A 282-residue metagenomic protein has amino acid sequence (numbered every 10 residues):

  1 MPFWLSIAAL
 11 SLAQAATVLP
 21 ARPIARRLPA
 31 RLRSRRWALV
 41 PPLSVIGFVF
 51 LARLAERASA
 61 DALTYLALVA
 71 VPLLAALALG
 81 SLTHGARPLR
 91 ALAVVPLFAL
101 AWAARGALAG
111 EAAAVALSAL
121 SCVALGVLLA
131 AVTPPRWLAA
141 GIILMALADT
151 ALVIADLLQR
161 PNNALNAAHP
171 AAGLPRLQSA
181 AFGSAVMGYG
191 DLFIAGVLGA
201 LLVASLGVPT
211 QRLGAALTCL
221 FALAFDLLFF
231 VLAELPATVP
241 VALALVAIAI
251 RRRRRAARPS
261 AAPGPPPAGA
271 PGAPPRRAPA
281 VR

Functional and structural regions predicted by a protein language model:
M1-R282: A membrane-topology feature that recognizes alpha-helical transmembrane segments and their immediate juxtamembrane
